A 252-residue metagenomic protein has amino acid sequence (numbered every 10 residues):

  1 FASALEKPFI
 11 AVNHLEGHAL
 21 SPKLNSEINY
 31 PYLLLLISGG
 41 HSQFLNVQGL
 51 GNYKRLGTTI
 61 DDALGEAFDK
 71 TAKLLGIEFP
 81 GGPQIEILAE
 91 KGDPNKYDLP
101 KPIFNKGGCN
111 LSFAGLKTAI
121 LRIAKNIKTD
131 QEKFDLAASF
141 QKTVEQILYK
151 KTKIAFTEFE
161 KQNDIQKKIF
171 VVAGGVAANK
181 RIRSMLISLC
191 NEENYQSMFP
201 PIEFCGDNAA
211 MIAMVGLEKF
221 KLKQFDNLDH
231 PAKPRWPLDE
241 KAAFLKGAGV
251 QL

Functional and structural regions predicted by a protein language model:
A2-I10: Phosphate- and other anionic-substrate recognition elements at nucleic-acid/protein interfaces
A11-V12, I169-F170, I187-I212, D226: Conserved phosphate-binding/catalytic loops in two-lobed NTP-binding clefts
V12-L33, V215: Conserved phosphate-binding catalytic cores of ATP/NTP-utilizing and phosphoryl-transfer enzymes
H14-A19, H41, V176, E203-F204: Acidic, glycine-rich active-site loops and adjacent beta-strand->loop/helix elements that engage anionic groups
H18-S21, P200-E240: Glycine-rich phosphate-binding/hydrolytic loop that grips phosphoryl groups
I28-Y30, L35-S38, Q43-E132, E218-P237 (+1 more regions): A short helix-loop
I87-F170, A177-Y195, F220, E240-L252: A contiguous, well-structured pocket-lining segment that forms one wall/lid of small-molecule binding clefts in soluble
